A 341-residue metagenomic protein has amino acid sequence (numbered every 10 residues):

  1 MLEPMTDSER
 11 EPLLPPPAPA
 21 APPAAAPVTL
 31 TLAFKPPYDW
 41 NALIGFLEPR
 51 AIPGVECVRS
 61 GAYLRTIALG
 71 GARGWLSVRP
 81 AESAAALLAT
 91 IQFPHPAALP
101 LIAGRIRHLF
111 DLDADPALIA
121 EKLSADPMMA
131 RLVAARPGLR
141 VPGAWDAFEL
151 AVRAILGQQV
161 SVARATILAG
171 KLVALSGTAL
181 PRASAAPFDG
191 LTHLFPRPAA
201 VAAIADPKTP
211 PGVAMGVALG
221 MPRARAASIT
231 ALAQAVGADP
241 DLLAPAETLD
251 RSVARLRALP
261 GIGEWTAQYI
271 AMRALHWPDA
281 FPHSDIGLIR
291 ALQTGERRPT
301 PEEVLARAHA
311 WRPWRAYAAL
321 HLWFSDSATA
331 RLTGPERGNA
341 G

Functional and structural regions predicted by a protein language model:
M1-G341: HhH-family (HhH-GPD) DNA N-glycosylase catalytic core used in base-excision repair
